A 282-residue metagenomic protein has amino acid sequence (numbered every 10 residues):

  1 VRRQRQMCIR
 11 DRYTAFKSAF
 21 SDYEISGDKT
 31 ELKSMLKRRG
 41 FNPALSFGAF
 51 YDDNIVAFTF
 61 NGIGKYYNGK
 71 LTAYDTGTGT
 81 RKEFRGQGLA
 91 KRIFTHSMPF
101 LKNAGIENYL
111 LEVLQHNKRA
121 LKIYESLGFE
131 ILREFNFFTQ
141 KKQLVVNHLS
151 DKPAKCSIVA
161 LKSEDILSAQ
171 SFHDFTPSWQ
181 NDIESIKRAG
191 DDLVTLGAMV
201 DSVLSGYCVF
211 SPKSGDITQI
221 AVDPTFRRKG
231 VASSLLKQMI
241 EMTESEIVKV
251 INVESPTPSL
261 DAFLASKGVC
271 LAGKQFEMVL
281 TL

Functional and structural regions predicted by a protein language model:
V1-I9: Single conserved hydrophobic/aromatic residue that forms the stacking wall/gate of nucleotide- or nucleobase-binding
R12, D28-K29, L127-V209: Amide-forming acyltransferase catalytic core, primarily the GNAT-like/NAT-type and related acyltransferase folds
F16, E24-G64, S171-T195, M199-D201: Active-site rim helix/loop that mediates acceptor-substrate recognition in acyltransferases
G48, N54-I63, T72-Y74, G79 (+2 more regions): Conserved beta-strand in the GNAT
G77-T80, G86-P99, K122-S126, R228-E241: Conserved acetyl-CoA-binding loop-helix of GNAT-fold acetyltransferases
Q87, K91, N103, Q115-R133 (+2 more regions): Conserved active-site alpha-helix within GNAT-family acetyltransferase domains
L101-E112, T243-S255: Conserved GNAT acetyl-CoA-binding A-motif
L110-L114, E130-L144, C270-T281: Conserved catalytic-core motifs of GNAT/GCN5-like acyltransferases
